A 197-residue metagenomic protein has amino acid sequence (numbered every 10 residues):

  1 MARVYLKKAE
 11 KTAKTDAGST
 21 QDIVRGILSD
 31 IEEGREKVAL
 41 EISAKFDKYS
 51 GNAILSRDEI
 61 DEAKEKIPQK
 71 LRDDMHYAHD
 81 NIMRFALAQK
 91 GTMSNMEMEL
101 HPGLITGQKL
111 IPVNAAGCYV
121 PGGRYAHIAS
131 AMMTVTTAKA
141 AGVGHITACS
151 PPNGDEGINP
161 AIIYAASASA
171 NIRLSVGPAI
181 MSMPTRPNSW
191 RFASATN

Functional and structural regions predicted by a protein language model:
M1-N114: N-terminal Rossmann-like NAD(P)+-binding subdomain of aldehyde/semialdehyde dehydrogenases
R3-K7, R173-P178: Short acidic-hydrophobic, aromatic-tinged amphipathic segments that line or gate anion-handling sites
G26, E41, E59, H145 (+2 more regions): Generic short N-terminal amphipathic or hydrophobic helices
R35, N114, G144, I172 (+1 more regions): Short acidic/polar active-site loop segments enriched in Thr and Asp
E99-Y164: Conserved small-residue-rich beta-alpha loop and adjacent elements that most often cradle the phosphate/pyrophosphate
I162-A168, A179: Short basic, glycine-rich beta-strand/loop surfaces that mediate nucleic-acid
S169-S175, S182-T196: Low-acidity, Ser/Thr- and Arg-rich intrinsically disordered low-complexity segments
